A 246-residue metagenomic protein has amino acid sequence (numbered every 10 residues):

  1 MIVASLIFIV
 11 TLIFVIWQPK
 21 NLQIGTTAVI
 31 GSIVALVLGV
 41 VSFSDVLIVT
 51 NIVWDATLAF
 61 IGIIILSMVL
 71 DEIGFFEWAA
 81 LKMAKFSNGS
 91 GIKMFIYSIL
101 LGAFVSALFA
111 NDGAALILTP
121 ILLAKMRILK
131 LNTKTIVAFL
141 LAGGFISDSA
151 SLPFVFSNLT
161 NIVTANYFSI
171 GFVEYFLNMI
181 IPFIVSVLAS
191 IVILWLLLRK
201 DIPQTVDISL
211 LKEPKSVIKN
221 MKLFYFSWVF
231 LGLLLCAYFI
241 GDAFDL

Functional and structural regions predicted by a protein language model:
I2-L12, K20-V41, W54-I65, I117 (+3 more regions): Hydrophobic mid-bilayer segments of alpha-helices in multi-pass membrane transport proteins, especially secondary
V3, P153, V173-K222, F226-V229: Juxtamembrane and boundary regions of transmembrane helices in multi-pass small-molecule transporters and channels
I16-T26, L129-T135: Membrane-helix interface "capping/anchor" motifs
P19-L22, D45-A56, F172-P182, K219-K222 (+1 more regions): Interfacial loop-to-helix junctions that mark the boundaries of transmembrane helices in multi-pass membrane
F43-T133: Membrane-embedded alpha-helical segments and adjacent helix-loop junctions characteristic of multi-pass solute
G89-Y97, R127-A142, I170-I181: Membrane-interface alpha-helices at helix entry/exit sites of multi-pass transporters
L100-A103, I121, L140-S151, M179-I184: Transmembrane helix-bundle signature of multi-pass membrane transporters/permeases
S106-L116, V137-I170, S190-L196: Alpha-helical transmembrane segments and, especially, the helix-loop junctions at the ends of these helices
